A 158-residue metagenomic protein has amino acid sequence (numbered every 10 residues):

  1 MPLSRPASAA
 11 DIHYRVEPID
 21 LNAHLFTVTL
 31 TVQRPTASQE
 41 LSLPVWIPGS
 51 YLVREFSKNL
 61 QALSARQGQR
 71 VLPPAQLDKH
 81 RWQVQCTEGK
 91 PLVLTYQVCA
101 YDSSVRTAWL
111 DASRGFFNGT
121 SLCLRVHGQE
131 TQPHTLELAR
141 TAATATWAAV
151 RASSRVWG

Functional and structural regions predicted by a protein language model:
M1-L21: N-terminal, polar/Ser/Thr-rich
A10-I12, N22-V28, A37-Q39, N59 (+3 more regions): Residues at beta-strand starts and edge strands
I12-V16, T27, L77-Q83, N118-C123: Short structured motifs
P18-I19, G49-D111, V126: A surface-exposed beta-strand-loop module
F26-S57, L124-T141: Surface-exposed beta-strand/loop patches in extracellular or lumenal glycoproteins
V28, V71-A75, A145-A149: Short, well-ordered strand-loop elements centered on a beta-strand within folded domains, enriched for acidic residues
Q33-S38, G68-R70, C86-P91, A139-A143: A short, structured loop/turn motif at beta-sheet edges
T95-G158: Extended, low-hydrophobicity, Ser/Thr/Pro/Gly-biased non-transmembrane segments
